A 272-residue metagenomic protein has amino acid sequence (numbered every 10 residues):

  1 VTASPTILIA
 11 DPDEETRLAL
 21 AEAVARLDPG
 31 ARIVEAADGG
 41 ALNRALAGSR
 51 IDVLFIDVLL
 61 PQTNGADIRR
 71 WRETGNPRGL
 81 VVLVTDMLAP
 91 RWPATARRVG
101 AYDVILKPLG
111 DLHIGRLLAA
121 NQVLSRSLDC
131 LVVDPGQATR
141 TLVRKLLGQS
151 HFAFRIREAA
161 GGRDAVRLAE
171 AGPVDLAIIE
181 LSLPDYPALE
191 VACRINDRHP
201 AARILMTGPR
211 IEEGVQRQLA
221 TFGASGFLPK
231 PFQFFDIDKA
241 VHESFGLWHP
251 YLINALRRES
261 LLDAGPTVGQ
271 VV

Functional and structural regions predicted by a protein language model:
E14-V34, Q137-R157: Two-component/phosphorelay signaling modules centered on CheY-like receiver
A21, E35-V53, P61, E158-L176 (+1 more regions): Acidic, metal-coordinating helix/loop segments flanking the phosphotransfer/catalytic sites of two-component signaling
A66-D67, M87-D103, E190, R210-G226: Alpha4 helix (beta4-alpha4-beta5 surface) of REC/receiver domains from two-component response regulators
A66-R78, L118-A120, R167, L189-A201: Short amphipathic alpha-helix used as the core "switch/output" element in two-component signaling
V84-T85, T207: Hydrophobic/aromatic residues positioned on beta-strands within the core alpha/beta folds
R91, L109-L117, G214, F232-H242: C-terminal output helix
D103, I114-L124, I237-P250: Receiver (REC) domain switch/output surface
R116, L124-G148, R157, W248-V272: CheY-like receiver
